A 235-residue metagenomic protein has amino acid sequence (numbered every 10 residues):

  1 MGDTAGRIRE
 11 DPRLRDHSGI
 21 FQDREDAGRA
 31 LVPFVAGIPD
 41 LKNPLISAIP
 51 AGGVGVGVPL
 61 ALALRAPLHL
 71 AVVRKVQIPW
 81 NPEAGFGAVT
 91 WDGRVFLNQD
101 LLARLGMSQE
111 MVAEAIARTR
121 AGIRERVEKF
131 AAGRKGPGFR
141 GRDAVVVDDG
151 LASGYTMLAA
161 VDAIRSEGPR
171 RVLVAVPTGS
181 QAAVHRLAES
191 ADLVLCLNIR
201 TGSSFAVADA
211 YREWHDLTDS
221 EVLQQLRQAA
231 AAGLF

Functional and structural regions predicted by a protein language model:
M1-F235: PRPP-associated nucleotide enzymes
